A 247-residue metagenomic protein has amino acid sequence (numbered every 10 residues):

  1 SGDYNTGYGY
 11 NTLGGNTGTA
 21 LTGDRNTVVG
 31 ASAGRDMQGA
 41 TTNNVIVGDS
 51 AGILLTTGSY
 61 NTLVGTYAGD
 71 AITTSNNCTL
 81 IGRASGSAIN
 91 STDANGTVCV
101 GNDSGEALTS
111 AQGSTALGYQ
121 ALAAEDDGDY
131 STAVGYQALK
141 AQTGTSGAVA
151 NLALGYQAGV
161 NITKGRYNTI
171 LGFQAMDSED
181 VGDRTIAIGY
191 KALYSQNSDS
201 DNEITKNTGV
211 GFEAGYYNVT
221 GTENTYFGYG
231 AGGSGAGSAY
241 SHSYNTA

Functional and structural regions predicted by a protein language model:
S1-A247: Glycine- and small/polar-enriched repetitive beta-structure motifs of secreted/surface proteins
